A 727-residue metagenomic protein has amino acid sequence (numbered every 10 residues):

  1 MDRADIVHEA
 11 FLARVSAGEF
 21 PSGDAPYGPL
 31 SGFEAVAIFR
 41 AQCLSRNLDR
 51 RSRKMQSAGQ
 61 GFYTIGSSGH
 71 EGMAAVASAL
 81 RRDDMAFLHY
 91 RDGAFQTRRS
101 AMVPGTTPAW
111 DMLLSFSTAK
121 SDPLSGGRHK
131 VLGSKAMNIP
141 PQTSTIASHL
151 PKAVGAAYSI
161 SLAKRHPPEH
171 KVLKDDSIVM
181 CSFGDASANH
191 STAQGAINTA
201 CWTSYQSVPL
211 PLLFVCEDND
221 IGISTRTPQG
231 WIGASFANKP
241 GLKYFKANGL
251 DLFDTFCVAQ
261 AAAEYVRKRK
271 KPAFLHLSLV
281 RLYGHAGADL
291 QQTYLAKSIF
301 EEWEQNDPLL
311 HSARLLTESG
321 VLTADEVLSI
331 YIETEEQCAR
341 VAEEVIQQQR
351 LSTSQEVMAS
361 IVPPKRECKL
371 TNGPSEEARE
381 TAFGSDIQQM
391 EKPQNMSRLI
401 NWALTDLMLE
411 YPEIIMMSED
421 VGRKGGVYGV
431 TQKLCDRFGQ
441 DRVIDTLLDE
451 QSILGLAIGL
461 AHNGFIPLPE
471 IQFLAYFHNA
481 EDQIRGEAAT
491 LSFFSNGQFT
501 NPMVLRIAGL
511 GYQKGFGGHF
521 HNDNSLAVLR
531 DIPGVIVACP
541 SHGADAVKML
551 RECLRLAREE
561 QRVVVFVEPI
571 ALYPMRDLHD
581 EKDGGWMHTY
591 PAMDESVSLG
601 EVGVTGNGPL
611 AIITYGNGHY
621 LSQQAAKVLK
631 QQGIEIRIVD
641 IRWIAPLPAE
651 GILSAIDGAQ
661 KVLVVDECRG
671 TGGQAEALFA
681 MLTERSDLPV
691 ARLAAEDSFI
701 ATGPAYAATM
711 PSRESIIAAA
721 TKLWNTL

Functional and structural regions predicted by a protein language model:
M1-M73, S78-L80, Y283-F438, L448 (+1 more regions): Conserved acidic/glycine
N47-R50, K54-L212, I223-G241, H519 (+1 more regions): Cofactor-binding active-site loop characterized by glycine-rich and histidine/acidic residues
K54-G59, R128-T143, D175-S182, P240-Y244 (+7 more regions): Glycine/charged-rich beta-loop-alpha catalytic/anionic-binding loops adjacent to active sites
E71-A74, N138-L213, G249-Y265, G422-F499: Thiamine diphosphate
R81, R91, R99-D122, S144-T145 (+3 more regions): A generic, well-ordered mixed alpha/beta core segment in the N-terminal half of proteins
S207-L351, K433-L434, E450, F499-N501 (+3 more regions): Thiamine diphosphate
K514-L610: Phosphate/diphosphate-binding glycine-rich loops and adjacent basic-rich segments that engage nucleotide
